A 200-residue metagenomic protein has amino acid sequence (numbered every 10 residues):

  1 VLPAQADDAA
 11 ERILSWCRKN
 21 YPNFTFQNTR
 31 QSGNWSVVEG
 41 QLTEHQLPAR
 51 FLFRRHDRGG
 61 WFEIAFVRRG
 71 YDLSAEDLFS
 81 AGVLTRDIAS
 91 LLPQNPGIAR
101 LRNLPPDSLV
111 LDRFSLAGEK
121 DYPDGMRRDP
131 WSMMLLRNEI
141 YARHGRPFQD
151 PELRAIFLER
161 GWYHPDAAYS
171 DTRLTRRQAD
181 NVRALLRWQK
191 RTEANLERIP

Functional and structural regions predicted by a protein language model:
L2-T25: Short, non-transmembrane alpha-helical segments in secretory-pathway proteins
F24, H45-F51: Short, surface-exposed coil-to-beta transition loops
F26-R30, R54: Short, exposed beta-strand/loop patches in secreted or surface proteins that constitute
V38-T43: Short beta-strand segments that buttress and anchor functional surface loops
A49-G59, V83-I88: Short beta-strand segments and strand-loop junctions that repeat across beta-rich extracellular domains
F53-D77: Short beta-strand edge/turn micro-motifs at domain boundaries
L73-P96: C-terminal low-complexity, charged extensions that often adopt amphipathic alpha-helices
G97-P200: Post-signal-peptide mature chains of secreted/extracellular proteins
